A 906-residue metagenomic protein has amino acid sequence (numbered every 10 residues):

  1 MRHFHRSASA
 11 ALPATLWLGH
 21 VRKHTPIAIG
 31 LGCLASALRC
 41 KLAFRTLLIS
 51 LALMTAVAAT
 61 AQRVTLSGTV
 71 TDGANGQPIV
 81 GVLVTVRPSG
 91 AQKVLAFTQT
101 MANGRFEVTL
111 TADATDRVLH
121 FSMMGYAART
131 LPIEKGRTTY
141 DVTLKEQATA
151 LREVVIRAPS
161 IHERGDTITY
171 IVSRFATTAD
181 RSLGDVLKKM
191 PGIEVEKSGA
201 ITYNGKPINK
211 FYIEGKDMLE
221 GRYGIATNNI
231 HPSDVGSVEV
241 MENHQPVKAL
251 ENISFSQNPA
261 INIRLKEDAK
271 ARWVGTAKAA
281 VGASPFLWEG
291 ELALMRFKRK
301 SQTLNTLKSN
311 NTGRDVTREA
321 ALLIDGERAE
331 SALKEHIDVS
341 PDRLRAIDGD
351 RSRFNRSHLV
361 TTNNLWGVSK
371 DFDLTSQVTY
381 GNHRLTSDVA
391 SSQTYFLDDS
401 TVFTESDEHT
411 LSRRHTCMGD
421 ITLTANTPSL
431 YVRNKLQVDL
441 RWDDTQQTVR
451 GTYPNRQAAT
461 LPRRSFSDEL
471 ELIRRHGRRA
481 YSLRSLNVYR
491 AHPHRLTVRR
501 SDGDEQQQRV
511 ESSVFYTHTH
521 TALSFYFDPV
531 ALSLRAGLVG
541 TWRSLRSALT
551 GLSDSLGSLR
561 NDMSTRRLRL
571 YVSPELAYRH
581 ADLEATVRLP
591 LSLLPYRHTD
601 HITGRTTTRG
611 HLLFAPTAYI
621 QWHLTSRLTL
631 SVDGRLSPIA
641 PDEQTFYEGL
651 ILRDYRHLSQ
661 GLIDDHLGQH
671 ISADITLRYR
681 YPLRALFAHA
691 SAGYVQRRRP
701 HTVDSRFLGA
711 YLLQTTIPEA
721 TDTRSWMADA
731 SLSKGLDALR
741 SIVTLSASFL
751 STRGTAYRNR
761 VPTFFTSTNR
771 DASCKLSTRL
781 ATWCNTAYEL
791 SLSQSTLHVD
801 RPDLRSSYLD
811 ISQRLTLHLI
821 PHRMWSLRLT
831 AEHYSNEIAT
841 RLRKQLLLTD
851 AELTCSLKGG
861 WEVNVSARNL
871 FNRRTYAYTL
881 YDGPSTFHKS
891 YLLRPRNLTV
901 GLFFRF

Functional and structural regions predicted by a protein language model:
Q62, T69, N103-R105, M124-T138 (+16 more regions): Membrane-proximal, glycine/serine-rich, low-complexity loop/turn segments characteristic of large bacterial
A74-P88: Short, ordered, surface-exposed loop/turn motifs in non-cytosolic proteins
P88-K93, V118-L131: A short, solvent-exposed loop/turn motif at the edges and junctions of modular extracellular/periplasmic domains
G90-R105: Short, acidic Ser/Thr/Gly-rich low-complexity loop/linker segments typical of extracellular and cell-surface proteins
E251-I253, V316-L322, T386-F403, L436 (+14 more regions): Outer-membrane beta-barrel translocator domains and adjoining extracellular loop/strand segments of Gram-negative
S284, S352-F354, H409-H415, P454-R464 (+9 more regions): Replace "Gram-negative outer membrane beta-barrel proteins" with "bacterial and organellar outer membrane beta-barrel
L365-H383, S412-R450, R456-D600, H623-R627 (+3 more regions): Face-selective signature of the C-terminal outer-membrane beta-barrel domain
A772-Q794, D800-F906: Conserved C-terminal beta-signal and adjacent last beta-strands/turns of outer-membrane beta-barrel proteins
